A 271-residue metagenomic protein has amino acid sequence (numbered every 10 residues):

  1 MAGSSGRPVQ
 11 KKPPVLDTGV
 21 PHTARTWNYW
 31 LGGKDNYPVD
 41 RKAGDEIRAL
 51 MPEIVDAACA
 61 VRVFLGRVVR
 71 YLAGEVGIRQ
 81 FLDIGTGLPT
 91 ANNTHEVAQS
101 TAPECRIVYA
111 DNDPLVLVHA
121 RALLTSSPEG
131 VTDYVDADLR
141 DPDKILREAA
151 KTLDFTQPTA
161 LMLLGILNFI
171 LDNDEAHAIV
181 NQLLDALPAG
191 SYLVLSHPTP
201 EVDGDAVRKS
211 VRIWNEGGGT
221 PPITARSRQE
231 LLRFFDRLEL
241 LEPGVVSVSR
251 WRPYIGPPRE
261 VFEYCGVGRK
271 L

Functional and structural regions predicted by a protein language model:
M1-A137, P142-D143, R147-F155: Rossmann-like AdoMet
V131-D133, T159-L163, I179-P198: Conserved beta-strand signature within the Rossmann-like core of class I S-adenosyl-L-methionine
L139-R140, A149-H177, L183: A short SAM/SAH-binding and catalytic strip from SAM-dependent methyltransferases
D154, P188, D236: Short conserved AdoMet
E175, D185-W214: Conserved class I S-adenosyl-L-methionine
A206-Q229: Conserved Class I S-adenosyl-L-methionine
P221-V245: Short alpha-helix
G244-L271: Core SAM-dependent methyltransferase catalytic element
